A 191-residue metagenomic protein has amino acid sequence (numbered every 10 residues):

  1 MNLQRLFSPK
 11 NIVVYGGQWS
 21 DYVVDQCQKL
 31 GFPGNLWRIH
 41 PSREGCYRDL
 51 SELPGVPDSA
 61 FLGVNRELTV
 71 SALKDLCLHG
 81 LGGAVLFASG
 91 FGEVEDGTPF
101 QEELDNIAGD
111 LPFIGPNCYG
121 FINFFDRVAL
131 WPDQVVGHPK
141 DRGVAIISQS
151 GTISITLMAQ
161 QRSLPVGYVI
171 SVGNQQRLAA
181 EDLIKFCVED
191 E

Functional and structural regions predicted by a protein language model:
M1-E191: Catalytic-core regions of core metabolic enzymes, especially those transforming organic acids/acyl-group intermediates
